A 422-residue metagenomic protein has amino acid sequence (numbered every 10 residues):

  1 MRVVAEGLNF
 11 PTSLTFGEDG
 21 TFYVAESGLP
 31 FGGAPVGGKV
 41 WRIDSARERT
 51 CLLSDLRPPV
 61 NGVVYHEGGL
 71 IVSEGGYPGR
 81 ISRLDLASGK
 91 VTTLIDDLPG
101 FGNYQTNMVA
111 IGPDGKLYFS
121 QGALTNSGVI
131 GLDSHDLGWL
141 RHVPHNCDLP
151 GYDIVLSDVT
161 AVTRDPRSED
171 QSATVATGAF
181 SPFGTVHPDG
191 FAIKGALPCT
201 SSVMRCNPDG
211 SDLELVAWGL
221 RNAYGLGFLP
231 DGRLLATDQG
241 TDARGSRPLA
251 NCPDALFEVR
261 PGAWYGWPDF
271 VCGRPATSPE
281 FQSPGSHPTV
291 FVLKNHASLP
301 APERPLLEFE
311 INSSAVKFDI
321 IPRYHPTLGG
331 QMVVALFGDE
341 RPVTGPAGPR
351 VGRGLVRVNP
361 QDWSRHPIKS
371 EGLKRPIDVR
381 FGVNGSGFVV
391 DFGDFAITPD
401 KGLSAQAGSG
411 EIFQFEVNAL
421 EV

Functional and structural regions predicted by a protein language model:
V3-L8, C51-R57, L94-F101, L215-G219 (+2 more regions): Surface loop/turn motifs at the tips and blade-to-blade linkers of beta-strand repeat domains
V3-V36, S313-P322, M332-A335: Beta-strand-rich domains and repeat architectures in extracellular enzymes and scaffolds, especially beta-propellers
G7-F10, V36, P58-P59, Y77 (+9 more regions): Beta-rich catalytic cores
L14, V63, V109, A223-L226 (+2 more regions): Hydrophobic core register within WD40 beta-propeller blades
F16-D19, Y65-G68, I111-D114, F228-D231 (+2 more regions): Residue-level detector of Asp-centered blade-edge/turn motifs that repeat once per structural unit in beta-propeller
Y23-S27, I71-S73, Y118-S120, L235-D238 (+2 more regions): Residue position within the beta-strands of beta-propeller blades
G75-G112, S120-S157: Asp-box/WD-like beta-propeller blade repeats and closely related beta-sheet repeat scaffolds
A123-N222, L226-P367, A396-P399, Q406-V422: Beta-propeller domain segments
